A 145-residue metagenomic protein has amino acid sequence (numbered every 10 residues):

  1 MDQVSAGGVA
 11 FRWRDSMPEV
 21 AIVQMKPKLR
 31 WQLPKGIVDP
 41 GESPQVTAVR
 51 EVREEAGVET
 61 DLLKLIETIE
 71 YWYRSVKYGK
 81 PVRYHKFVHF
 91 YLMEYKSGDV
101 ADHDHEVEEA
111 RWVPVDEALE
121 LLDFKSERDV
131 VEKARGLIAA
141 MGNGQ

Functional and structural regions predicted by a protein language model:
M1-E19: Conserved N-terminal beta-strand and adjoining loop/helix that marks the start of the Nudix/MutT-like hydrolase domain
Q3-A6, K26, R83-V88: Short connector loops at helix/strand junctions that flank enzyme active sites, especially segments positioning acidic
A10, Q24, L92-E94: Short, well-ordered beta-strand micro-motif
D15-S16, K28-R30, D39, T68-W72 (+1 more regions): Short, charged/polar surface micro-motifs in flexible loops or helix N-caps
M17-D61: Conserved Nudix-box catalytic region and its N-terminal flanking loop in Nudix hydrolases and closely related
G57-G98: Active-site segment of metal-dependent pyrophosphate-handling enzymes, primarily the Nudix hydrolase catalytic core
F90, E94, A101-V131: NUDIX/MutT-family hydrolases
M141-Q145: Short, basic, low-complexity termini and linkers enriched in Ser/Thr/Gly/Pro that act as targeting/leader peptides
